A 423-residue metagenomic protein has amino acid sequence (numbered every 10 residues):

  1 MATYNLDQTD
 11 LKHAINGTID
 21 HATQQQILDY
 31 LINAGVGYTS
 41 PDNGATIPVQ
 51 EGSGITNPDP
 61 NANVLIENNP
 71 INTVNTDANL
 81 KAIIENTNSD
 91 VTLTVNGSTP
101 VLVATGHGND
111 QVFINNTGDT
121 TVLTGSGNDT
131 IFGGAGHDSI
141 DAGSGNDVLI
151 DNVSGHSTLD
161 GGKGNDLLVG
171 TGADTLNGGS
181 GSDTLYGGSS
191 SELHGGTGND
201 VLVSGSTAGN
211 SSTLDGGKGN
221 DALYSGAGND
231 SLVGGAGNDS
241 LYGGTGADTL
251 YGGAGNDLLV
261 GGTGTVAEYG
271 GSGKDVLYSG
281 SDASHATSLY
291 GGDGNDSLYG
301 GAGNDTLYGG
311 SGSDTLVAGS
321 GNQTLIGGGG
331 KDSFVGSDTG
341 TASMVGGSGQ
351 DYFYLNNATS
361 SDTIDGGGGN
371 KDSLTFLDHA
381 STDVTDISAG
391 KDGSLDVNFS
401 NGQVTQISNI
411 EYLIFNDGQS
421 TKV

Functional and structural regions predicted by a protein language model:
M1-A34, D396-V423: Low-complexity acidic/polar repeat-biased segments
Y4, T56, L65, I83-E85 (+2 more regions): Generic recognition of long tandem-repeat/solenoid scaffolds
Q8-K12, T76, N86, V95 (+1 more regions): Intrinsically disordered, low-complexity segments enriched in glycine and mixed charged residues
I32-T56, P60-A62: N-terminal domain-start segments of secreted/luminal proteins
I47-P48, N63-E67, Y354-L355, S373-T375: Glycine-rich repeat segments that build the extracellular carbohydrate-interaction surface of secreted and virion
I55-L93: LRR N-terminal entry segment and analogous cap-like coil->beta motifs
N69, A78-A82, T87, S98-V101 (+3 more regions): Solvent-exposed loop/turn tips at the surfaces of repeat/solenoid architectures
T99-A104, N109-Q111, T117-Q406: Acidic, glycine-rich calcium-binding repeat modules characteristic of RTX/beta-roll and related beta-solenoid repeat
